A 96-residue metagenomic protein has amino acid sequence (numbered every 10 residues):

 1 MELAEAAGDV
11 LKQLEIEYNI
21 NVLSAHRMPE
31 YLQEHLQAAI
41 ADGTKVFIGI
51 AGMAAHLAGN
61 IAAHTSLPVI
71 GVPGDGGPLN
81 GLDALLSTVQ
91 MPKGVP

Functional and structural regions predicted by a protein language model:
M1, A25-L32, I50-A51, P78-G81: A general structural motif
M1-R27: Glycine-rich phosphate/diphosphate-binding loop of Rossmann-like nucleotide-binding domains
E2, A6, N80-P96: C-terminal binding/interaction regions
A4-A7, L32, I61: Hydrophobic packing residues within well-ordered alpha-helices of enzyme cores
V10, H64-G71, S87-P92: A glycine- and small-aliphatic-rich helix-loop capping segment at beta-alpha/alpha-beta transitions that lines
E15-E17, A41-G43, S66-L67, Q90-P96: Glycine/charged-rich beta-loop-alpha catalytic/anionic-binding loops adjacent to active sites
Y18-D42: N-terminal beta-loop-helix "entrance" segment that forms/cooperates in small-molecule cofactor or anionic ligand
H35-G77: Glycine-rich phosphate-binding loop
